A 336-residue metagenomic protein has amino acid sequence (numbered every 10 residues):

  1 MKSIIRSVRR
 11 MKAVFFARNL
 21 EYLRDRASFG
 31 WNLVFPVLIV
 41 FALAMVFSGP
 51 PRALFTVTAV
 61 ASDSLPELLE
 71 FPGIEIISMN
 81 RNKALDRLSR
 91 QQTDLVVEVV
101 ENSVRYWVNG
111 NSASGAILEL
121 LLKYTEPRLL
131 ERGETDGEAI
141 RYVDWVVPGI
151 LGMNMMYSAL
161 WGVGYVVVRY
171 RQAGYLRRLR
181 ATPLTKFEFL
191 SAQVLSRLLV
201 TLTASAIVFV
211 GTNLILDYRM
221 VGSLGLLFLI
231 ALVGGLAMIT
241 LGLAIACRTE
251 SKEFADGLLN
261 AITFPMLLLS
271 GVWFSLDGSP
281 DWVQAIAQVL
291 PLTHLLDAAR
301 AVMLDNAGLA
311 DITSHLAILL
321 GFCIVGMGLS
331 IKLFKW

Functional and structural regions predicted by a protein language model:
M1-D144, D311: Extracytoplasmic/periplasmic domains immediately adjacent to an N-terminal transmembrane anchor in multi-pass membrane
K2-V8, F16, Y22, M303-N306 (+1 more regions): Junction motif at the cytosolic side of a transmembrane helix
Y22, L160-L184: Transmembrane helix boundary and interhelical loop/hinge segments in multi-pass membrane proteins
F35, F41-A53, R248-V289: Transmembrane helix segments
L43-G49, Y157, R169, T212-M220 (+4 more regions): Short helix-capping/hinge motifs at transmembrane helix termini and TM-loop junctions
N82, D136-I140, R219, S270-V325 (+1 more regions): Membrane-interfacial helix-loop-helix junctions in multi-pass membrane proteins
W145-Y165: Long, hydrophobic alpha-helical segments
K186, L190-L259, F264, L309-L316 (+1 more regions): Alpha-helical transmembrane segments and their short interhelical loops
